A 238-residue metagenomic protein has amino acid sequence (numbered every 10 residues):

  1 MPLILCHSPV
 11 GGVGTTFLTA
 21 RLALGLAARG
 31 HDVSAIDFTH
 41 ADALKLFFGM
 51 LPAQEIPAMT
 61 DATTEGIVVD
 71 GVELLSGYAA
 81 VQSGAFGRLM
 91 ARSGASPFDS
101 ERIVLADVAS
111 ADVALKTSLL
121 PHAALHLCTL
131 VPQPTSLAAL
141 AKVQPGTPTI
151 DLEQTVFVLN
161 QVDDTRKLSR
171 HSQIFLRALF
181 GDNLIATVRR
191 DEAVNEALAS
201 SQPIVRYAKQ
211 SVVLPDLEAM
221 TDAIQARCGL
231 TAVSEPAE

Functional and structural regions predicted by a protein language model:
M1-V33: Walker A (P-loop) phosphate-binding motif
C6-H7, I36, S76-G77, V104-D107 (+2 more regions): Conserved beta-strand segments of the P-loop GTPase G domain that flank and frequently precede/overlap
H7-V10, A28-R102, S110, A197-A199: P-loop/Walker-type NTP enzyme "switch/lid" segment
M50-E55, G146-T147, Q173-L176, Q202-R206: Short, hinge-like loop/turn segments at secondary-structure boundaries
V113-P134: Inter-motif core of Ras-like GTPase G domains
T135-T155, R170: Anionic-ligand binding region
Q161-K167, Q173-V205, L217: Beta-strand-loop-alpha "switch" segments that mediate conformational coupling across diverse proteins
I204-E238: NTP-binding/hydrolysis catalytic cores, primarily Walker-type P-loop NTPases
